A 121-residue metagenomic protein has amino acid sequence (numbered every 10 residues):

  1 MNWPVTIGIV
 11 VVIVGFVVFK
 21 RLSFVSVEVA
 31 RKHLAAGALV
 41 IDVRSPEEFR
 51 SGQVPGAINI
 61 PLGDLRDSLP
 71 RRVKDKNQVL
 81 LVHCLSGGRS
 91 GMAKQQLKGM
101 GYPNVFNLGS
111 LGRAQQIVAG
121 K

Functional and structural regions predicted by a protein language model:
N2-V29, H33-A38, P46-V79, G88-K121: Rhodanese-like catalytic fold shared by cysteine-dependent sulfurtransferases and DSP/PTP-type phosphatases
V82-H83: Short, surface-exposed ligand- or partner-binding patches at beta-edge/loop junctions that are enriched in aromatics
